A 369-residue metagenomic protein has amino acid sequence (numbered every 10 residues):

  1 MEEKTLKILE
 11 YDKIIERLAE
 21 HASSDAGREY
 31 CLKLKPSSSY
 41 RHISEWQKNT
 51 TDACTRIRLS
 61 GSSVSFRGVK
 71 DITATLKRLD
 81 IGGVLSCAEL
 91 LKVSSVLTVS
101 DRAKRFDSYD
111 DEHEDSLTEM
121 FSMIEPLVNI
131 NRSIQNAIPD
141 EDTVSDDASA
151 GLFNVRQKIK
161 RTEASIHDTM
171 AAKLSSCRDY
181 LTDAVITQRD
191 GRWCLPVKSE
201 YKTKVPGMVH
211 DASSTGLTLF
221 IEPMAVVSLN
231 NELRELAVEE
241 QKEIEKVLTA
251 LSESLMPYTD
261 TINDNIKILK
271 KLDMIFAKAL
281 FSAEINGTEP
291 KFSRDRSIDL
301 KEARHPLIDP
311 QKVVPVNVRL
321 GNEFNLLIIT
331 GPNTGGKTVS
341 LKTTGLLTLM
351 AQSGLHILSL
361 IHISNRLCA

Functional and structural regions predicted by a protein language model:
M1-S63, L79-V84, D101, S108 (+5 more regions): Alpha-helical coupling/stalk and coiled-coil linker elements that connect catalytic or binding modules and transmit
R67: Cationic-aromatic interfacial patches
L85-A103: Short secondary-structure subsegments characteristic of cysteine-rich extracellular domains
